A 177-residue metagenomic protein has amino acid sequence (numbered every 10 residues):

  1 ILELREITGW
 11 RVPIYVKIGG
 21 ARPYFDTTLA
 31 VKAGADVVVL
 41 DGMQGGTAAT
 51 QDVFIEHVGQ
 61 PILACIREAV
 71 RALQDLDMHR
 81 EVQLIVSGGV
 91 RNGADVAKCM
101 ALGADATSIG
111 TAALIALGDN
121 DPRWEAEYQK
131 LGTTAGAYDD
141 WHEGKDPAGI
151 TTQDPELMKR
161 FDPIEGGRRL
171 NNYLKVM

Functional and structural regions predicted by a protein language model:
L2-M158: Glycine-rich phosphate/ribose-binding loops and adjacent secondary-structure elements that form binding surfaces
M158-M177: C-terminal extensions of enzymes
